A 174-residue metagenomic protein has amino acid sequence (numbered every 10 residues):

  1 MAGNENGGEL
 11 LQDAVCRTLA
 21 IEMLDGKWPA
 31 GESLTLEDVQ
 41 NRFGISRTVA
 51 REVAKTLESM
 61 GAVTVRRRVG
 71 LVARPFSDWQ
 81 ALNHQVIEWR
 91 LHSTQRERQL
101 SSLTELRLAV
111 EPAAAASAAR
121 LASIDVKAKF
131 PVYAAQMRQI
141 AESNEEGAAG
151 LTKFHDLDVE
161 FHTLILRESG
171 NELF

Functional and structural regions predicted by a protein language model:
M1-V110, A116, R120: Short linear motifs at protein or domain termini
L103-F174: Conserved amphipathic alpha-helical segments that form helical-bundle/coiled-coil interaction surfaces
